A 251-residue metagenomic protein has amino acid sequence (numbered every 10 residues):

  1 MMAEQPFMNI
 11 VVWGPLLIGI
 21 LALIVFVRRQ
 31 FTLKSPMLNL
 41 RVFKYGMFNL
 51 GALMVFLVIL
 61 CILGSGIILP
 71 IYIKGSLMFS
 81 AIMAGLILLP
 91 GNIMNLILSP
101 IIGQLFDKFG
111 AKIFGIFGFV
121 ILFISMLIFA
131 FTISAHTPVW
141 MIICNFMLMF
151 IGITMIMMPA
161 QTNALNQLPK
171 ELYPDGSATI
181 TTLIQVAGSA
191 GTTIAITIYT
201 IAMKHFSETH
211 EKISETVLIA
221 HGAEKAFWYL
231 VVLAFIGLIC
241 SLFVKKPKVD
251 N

Functional and structural regions predicted by a protein language model:
M1-M8: Short, hydrophobic transmembrane alpha-helix segments
M8-I18, A22, F31, S35-H205 (+1 more regions): 12-transmembrane solute porter fold
M203-E208, K248: Charged, solvent-exposed alpha-helical segments that act as regulatory interaction surfaces
E208-T216: Interfacial non-cytosolic loop connecting adjacent transmembrane helices
T216, V244-N251: Intrinsic disorder in cytosolic terminal tails and internal cytosolic loops of multi-pass membrane transporters
